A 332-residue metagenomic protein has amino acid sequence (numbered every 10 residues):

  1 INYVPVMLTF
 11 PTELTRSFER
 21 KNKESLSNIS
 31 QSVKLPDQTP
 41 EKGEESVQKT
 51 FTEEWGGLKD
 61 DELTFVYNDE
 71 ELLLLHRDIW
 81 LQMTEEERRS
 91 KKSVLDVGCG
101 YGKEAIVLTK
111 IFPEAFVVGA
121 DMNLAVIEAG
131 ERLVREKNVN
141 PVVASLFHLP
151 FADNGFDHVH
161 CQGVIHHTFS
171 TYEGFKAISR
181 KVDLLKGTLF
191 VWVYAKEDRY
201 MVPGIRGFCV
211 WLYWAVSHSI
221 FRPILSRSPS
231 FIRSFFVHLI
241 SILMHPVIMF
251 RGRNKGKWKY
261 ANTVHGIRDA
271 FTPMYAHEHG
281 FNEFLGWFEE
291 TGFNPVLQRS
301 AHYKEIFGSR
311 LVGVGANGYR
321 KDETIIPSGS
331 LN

Functional and structural regions predicted by a protein language model:
I1-P150, A276-H277, E283, R299-L331: Conserved N-terminal segment of class I S-adenosyl-L-methionine
K91, F156-D157: Local beta-strand N-terminus motif with an aromatic residue
K103-I106, T168-E173: Short N-terminal helix/helix-N-cap motif within the alpha/beta-hydrolase-1
H160: A conserved beta-strand element that flanks and buttresses the S-adenosyl-L-methionine
G163-V164: Short catalytic micro-motifs in class I SAM-dependent methyltransferases
Y172-K186: A short glycine-rich, Lys/Arg-flanked "PGG" loop and its adjoining helix->strand segment in the class I
T188-I224: Conserved class I S-adenosyl-L-methionine
W214-T291: Substrate-binding/catalytic lobe of Class I Rossmann-like enzymes that use SAM or dcSAM, i.e., the mid-to-C-terminal
